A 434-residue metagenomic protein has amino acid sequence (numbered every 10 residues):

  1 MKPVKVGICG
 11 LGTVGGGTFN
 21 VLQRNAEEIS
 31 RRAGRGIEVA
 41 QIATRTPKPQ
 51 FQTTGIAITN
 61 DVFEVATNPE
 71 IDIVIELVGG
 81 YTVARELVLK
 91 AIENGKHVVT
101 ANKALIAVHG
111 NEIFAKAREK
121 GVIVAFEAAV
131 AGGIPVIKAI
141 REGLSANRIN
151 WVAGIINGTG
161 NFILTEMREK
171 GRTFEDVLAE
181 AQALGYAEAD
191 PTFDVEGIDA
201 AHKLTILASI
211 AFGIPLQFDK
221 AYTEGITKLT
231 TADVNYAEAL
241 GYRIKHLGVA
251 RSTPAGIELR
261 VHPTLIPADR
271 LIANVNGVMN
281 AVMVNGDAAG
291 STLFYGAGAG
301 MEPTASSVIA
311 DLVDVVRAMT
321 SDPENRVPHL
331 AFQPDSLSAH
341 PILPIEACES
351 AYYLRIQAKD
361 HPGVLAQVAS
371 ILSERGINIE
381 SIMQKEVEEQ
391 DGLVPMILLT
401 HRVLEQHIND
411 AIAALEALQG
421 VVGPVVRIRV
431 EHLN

Functional and structural regions predicted by a protein language model:
M1-N94: N-terminal glycine-/serine-/threonine-rich beta1-alpha1-beta2 phosphate-ribose binding loop of Rossmann-like
A84-N94, K103-R141: Rossmann-fold NAD(P)-binding glycine/threonine-rich loop
H97-V99, I379: A short hydrophobic/small-residue beta-strand
R118-D199, I206: Rossmann-like NAD(P)H-binding beta-loop-alpha module
D176-N274, M279-A281, G300: Substrate-binding/catalytic subdomain of NAD(P)-dependent oxidoreductase enzymes
I226, G290-T292, G296-E302: Glycine-rich phosphate/pyrophosphate-binding beta-alpha loops
H262-D287, M301-E302, S373, N378-D391: Low-complexity, glycine/alanine/valine/leucine- and proline-rich hydrophobic stretches
S307, L312, V316-N434: A conserved regulatory-domain signal marking ACT and ACT-like small-molecule sensing domains and adjacent regulatory
